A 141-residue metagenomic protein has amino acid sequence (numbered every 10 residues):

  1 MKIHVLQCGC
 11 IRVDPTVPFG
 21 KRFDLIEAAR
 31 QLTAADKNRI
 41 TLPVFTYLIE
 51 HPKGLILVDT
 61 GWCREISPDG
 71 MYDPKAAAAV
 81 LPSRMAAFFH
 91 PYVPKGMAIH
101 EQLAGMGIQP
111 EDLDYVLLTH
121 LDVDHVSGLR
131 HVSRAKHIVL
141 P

Functional and structural regions predicted by a protein language model:
M1-E101, D112-Y115: Metallo-beta-lactamase
V58, T119, L140-P141: Active-site flanking residues adjacent to catalytic metal/cofactor-binding acidic residues
R64, D124-H125: Glycine-rich nucleotide phosphate-binding loop and flanking beta-alpha elements of Rossmann-like dinucleotide-binding
L103, G107-I108: Well-ordered alpha/beta subsegment
E111, H137-I138: Secondary-structure boundary/capping residues
L113-D124: Metallo-beta-lactamase
V126-H137: Conserved nucleotide-sugar donor-interacting segment of glycosyltransferase catalytic cores, predominantly GT-B
